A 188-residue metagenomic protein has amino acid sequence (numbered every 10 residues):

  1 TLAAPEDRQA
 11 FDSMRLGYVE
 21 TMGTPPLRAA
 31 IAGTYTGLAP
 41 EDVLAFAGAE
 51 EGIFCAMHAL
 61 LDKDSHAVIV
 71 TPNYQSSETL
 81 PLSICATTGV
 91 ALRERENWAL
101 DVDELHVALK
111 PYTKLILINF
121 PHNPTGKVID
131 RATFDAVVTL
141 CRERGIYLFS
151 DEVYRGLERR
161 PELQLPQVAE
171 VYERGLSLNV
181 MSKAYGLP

Functional and structural regions predicted by a protein language model:
T1-G48, C55, E104: N-terminal small-domain helix-loop-helix segment of the aminotransferase-like
A30-A32, P81, V168: Structural element of the ATP-grasp superfamily
A39-V43, K63-H66, Y112, E173-R174: Short acidic capping loops at alpha-helix termini that bridge into adjacent secondary structure
L44, V68, T88, F149 (+1 more regions): Structural detector of well-ordered beta-strand residues that form the stable sheet scaffold of enzyme domains
A49-I53, N73-S77, Y185: Conserved coil-to-alpha-helix start sites within the AMP-binding
A59-I118, V128-R131: PLP-dependent aminotransferase-like
A99-Y112, P124-Y147, E152-L187: Active-site pre-lysine segment of PLP-dependent enzymes
